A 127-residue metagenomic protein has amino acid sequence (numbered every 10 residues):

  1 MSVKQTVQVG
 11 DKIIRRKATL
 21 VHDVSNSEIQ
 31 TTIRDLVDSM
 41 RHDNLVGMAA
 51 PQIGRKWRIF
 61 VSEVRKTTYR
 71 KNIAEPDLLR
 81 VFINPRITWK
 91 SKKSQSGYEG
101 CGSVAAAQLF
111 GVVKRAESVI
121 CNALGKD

Functional and structural regions predicted by a protein language model:
M1-D127: Positively charged
